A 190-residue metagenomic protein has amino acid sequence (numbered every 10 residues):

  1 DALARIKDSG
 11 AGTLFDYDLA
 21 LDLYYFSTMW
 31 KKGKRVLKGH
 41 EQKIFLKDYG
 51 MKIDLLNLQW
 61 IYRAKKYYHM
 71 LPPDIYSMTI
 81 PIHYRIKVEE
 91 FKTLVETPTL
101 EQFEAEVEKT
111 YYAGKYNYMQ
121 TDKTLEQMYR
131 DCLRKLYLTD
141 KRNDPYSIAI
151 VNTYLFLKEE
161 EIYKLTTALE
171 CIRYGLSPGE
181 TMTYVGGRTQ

Functional and structural regions predicted by a protein language model:
D1-Q190: Extended alpha-helical surfaces
